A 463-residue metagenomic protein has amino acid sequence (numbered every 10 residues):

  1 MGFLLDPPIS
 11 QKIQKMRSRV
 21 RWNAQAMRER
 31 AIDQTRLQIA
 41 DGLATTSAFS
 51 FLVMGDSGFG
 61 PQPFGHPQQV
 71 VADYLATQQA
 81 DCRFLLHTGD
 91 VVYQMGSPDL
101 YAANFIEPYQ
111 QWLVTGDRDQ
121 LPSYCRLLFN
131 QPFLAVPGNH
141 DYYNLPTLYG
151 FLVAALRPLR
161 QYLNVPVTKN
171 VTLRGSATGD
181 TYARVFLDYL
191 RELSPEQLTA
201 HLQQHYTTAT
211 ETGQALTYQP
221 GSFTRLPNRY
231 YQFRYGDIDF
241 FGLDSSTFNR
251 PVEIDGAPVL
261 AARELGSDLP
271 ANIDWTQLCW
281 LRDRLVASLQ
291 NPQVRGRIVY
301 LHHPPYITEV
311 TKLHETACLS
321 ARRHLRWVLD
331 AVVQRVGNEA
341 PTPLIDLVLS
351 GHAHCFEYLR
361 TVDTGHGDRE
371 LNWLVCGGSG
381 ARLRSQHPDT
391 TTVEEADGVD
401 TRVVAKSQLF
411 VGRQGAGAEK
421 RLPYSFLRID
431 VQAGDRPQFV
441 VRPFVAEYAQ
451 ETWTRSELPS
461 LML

Functional and structural regions predicted by a protein language model:
M1-P63, Q68-L86, L134-A135, D141-Y143 (+6 more regions): Metal-dependent phosphoesterase/phosphodiesterase active-site architecture
H66-R160: Core catalytic region of metal-dependent phosphoesterases/phosphodiesterases, especially metallo-beta-lactamase-like
P98-L100, T147-Y149, K312-L313, R360-D363 (+1 more regions): Short amphipathic alpha-helical segments
P108-F129, A321-L344: Catalytic-core regions built around general acid/base machinery
